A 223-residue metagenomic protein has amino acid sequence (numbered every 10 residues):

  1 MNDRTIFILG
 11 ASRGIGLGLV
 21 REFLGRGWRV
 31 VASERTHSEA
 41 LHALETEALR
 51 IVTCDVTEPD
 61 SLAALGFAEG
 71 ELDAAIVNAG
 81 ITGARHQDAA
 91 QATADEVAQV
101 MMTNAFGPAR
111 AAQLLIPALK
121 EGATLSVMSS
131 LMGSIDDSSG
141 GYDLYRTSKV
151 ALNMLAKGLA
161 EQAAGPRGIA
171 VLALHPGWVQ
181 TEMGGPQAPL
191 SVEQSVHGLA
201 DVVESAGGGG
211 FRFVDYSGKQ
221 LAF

Functional and structural regions predicted by a protein language model:
I6-G10: Conserved N-terminal Rossmann-fold NAD(P)-binding element of oxidoreductases
S12-E22: N-terminal Rossmann NAD(P)H-binding glycine-rich loop of SDR-like oxidoreductase domains
R26-L41: Conserved glycine-rich Rossmann-like NAD(P)H-binding loop of the short-chain dehydrogenase/reductase
E45-D60: Rossmann-fold cofactor-recognition segment
I81, R85-M101, A109, E121-G165: Catalytic loop of short-chain dehydrogenase/reductase
I169, A173-L174, G185-F223: C-terminal helical subdomain
P176-E182: Short, flexible catalytic-loop segment of classical short-chain dehydrogenase/reductase
